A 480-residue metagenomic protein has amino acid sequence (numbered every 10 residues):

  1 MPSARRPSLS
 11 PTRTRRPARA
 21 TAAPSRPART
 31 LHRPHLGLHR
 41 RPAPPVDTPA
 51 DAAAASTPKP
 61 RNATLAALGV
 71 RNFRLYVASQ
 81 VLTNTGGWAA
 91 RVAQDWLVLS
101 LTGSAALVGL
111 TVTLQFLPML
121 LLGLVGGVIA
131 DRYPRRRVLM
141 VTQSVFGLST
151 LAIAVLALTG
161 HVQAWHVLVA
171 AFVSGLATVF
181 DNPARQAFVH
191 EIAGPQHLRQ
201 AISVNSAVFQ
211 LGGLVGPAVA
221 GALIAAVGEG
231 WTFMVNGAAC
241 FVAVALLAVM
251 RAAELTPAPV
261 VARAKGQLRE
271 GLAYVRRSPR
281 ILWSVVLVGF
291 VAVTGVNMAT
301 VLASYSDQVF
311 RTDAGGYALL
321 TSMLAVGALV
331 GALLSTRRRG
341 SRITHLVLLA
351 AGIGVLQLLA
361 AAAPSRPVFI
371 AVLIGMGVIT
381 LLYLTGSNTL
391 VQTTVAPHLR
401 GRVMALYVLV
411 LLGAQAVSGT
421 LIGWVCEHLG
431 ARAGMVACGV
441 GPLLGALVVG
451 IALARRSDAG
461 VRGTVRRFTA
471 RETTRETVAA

Functional and structural regions predicted by a protein language model:
R5, R13, R19, S25-A480: Alpha-helical transmembrane-bundle signature of multi-pass membrane transport and export proteins
